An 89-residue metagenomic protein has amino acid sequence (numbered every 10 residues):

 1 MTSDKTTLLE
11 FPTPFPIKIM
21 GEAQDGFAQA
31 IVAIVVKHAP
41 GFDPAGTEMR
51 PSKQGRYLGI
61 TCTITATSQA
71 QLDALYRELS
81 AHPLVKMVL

Functional and structural regions predicted by a protein language model:
M1-L89: Long, contiguous binding/interaction regions
